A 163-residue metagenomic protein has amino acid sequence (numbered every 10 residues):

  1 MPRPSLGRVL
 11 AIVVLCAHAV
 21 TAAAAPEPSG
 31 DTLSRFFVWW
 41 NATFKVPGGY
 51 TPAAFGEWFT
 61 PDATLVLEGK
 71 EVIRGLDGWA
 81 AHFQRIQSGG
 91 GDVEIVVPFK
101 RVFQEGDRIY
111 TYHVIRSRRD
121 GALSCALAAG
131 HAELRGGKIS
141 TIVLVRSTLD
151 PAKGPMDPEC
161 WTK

Functional and structural regions predicted by a protein language model:
M1-L10: Bacterial N-terminal signal peptides that target proteins for export
V9-H18: Bacterial N-terminal signal peptides
A22-P26: Boundary at the C-terminal end of the N-terminal hydrophobic targeting segment
E27-P61: Short acidic-aromatic low-complexity motifs
G30, P52-E105: A solvent-exposed, acidic/Ser-Thr-rich amphipathic alpha-helical stretch
F83, V97-V102, I115, L127-E133: Hydrophobic/aromatic beta-strand elements that line small-molecule binding cavities or substrate pockets in beta-rich
T111-R119: Short beta-strand segments that buttress and anchor functional surface loops
T141-K163: Low-complexity, intrinsically disordered terminal/linker segments enriched in charged and Gly/Pro repeats
